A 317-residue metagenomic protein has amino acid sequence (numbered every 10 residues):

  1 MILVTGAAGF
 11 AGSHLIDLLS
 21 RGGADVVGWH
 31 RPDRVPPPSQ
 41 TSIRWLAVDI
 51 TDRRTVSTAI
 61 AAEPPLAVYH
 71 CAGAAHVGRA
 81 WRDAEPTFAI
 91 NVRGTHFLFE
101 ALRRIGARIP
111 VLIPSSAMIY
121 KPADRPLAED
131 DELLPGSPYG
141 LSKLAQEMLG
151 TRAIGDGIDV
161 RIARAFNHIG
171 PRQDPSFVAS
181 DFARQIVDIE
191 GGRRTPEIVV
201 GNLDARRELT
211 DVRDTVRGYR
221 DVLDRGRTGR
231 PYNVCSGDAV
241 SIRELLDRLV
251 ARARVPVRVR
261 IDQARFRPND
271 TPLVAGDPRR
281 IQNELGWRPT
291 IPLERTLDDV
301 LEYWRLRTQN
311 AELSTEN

Functional and structural regions predicted by a protein language model:
I2-G22: N-terminal Rossmann NAD(P)H-binding glycine-rich loop of SDR-like oxidoreductase domains
I50-I90: NAD(P)H-binding glycine-rich loop region in Rossmannoid oxidoreductase-like domains and their noncatalytic homologs
T51, P86-F97, L133, L141-S142: Glycine-rich NAD(P)-binding loop of the Rossmann-fold in SDR/ketoreductase-type enzymes
H70, H96-S137: Conserved Rossmann-fold NAD(P)-dependent oxidoreductase catalytic core, especially the SDR/UDP-sugar
R125-P126, P138, M148-E208, V212-D221 (+2 more regions): NAD(P)-dependent short-chain dehydrogenase/reductase
F182, D224-F266: Mid/C-terminal beta-alpha module of Rossmann-like enzyme folds, strongest in SDR-family dehydrogenases/epimerases
V212, P231, E244, Q263-R288 (+2 more regions): Conserved C-terminal active-site "lid" loop/helix of NAD(P)H-dependent oxidoreductases that clamps the redox cofactor
L293-N317: Amphipathic terminal alpha-helices
